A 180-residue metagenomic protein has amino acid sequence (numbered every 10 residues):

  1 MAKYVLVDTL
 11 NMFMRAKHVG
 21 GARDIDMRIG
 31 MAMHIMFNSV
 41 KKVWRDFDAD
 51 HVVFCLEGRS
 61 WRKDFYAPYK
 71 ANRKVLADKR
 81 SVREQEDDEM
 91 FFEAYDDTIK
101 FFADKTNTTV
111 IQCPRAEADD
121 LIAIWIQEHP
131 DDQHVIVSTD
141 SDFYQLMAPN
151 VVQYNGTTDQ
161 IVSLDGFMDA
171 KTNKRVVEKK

Functional and structural regions predicted by a protein language model:
A2-V137, F143-V162: Noncatalytic, basic helical substrate-engagement surface that gates or grips nucleic-acid strands
V162-K180: Feature 3881 marks metal-assisted phosphotransfer/nuclease machinery and their flanking interaction elements
